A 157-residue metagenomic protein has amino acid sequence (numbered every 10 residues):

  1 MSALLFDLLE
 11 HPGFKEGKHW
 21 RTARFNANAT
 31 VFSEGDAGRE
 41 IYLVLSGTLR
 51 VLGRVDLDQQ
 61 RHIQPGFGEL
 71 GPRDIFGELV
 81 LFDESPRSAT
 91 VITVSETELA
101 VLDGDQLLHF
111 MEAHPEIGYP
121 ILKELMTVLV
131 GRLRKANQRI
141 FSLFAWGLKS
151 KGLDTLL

Functional and structural regions predicted by a protein language model:
M1-T30: Cyclic nucleotide-binding regulatory module and flanking cytosolic helices
P12-G13, G17-K18, G66-L122: Cyclic-nucleotide recognition modules
N28, R39-L57, P72-R73: Glycine- and acidic-residue-biased ligand/ion/polar-headgroup-sensing regions
V31-D36: Short phosphate-coordinating micro-motif centered on Lys-Gly-acidic
D58-I63: Short, charge-rich, low-complexity interaction segments located in flexible loops at or near secondary-structure
Q106-G147: A small-molecule sensor/coupling module
